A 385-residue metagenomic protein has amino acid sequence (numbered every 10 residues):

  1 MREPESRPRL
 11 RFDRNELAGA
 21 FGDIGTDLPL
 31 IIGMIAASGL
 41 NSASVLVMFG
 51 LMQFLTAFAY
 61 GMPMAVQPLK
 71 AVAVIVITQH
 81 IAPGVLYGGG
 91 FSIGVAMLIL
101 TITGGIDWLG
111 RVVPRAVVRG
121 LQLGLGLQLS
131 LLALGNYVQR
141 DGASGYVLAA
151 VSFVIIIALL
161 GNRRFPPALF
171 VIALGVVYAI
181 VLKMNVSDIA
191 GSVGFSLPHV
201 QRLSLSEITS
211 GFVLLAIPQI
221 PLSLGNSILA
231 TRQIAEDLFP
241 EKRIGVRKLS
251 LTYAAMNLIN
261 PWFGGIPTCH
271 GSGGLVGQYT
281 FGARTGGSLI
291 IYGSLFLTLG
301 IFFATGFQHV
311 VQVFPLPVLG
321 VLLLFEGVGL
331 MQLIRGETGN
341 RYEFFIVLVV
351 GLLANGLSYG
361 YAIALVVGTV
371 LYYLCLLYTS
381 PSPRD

Functional and structural regions predicted by a protein language model:
R2-L17, G33-L55, L215-G286: Membrane-embedded helical hairpins/re-entrant loop segments and their flanking transmembrane helices within multi-pass
N15-I31, A57, M62-Q122, R243-G327: Helix-loop-helix junctions within the multi-pass membrane cores of secondary transporters/permeases
S38-A43, H80-L86, G161-F165, A354-A364: Transmembrane helix interruption/hinge and helix-loop junction motifs
M52-T56, I93-I99, G124-L134, A149-G161 (+6 more regions): Hydrophobic core segments of alpha-helical transmembrane domains in multi-pass membrane transport and ion-translocation
A57-Q67, L159-A168, F281-G286, Q332-R341: Membrane-helix interface "capping/anchor" motifs
G142-L229: Long hydrophobic alpha-helical segments that form multi-pass transmembrane helix bundles in integral membrane proteins
G142-V147, P167-L169, V313-G320, E343 (+1 more regions): Loop-to-transmembrane alpha-helix initiation sites
Y378-D385: Conserved small/polar residues in nucleotide/adenosyl-binding loops
